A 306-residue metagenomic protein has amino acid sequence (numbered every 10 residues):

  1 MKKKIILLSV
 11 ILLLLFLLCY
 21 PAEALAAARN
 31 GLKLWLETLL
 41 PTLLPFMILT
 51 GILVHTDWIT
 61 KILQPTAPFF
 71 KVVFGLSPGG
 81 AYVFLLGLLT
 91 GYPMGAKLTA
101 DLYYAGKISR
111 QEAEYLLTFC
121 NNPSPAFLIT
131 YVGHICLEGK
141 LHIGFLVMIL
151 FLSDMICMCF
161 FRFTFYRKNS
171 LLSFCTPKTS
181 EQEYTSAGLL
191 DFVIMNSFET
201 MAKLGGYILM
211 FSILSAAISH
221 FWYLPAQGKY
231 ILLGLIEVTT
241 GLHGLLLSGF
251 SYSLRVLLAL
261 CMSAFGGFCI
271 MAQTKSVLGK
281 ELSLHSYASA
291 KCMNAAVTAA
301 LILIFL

Functional and structural regions predicted by a protein language model:
M1-L8: N-terminal membrane topogenic signal
L8-P21, A28-I48, I52, V147-L224: Selected transmembrane alpha-helices and immediately adjacent juxtamembrane segments of polytopic inner-membrane
P41, P45-T99: Membrane helical hairpin/interfacial module
W58, L190, I194-S263: Transmembrane helical segments that form the transport core of multi-pass membrane transport proteins
P68-G80, F84, S170-G188, L233-T239: Juxtamembrane inter-helical linkers in multi-pass membrane proteins
V73-L137, L232-L247, L254-L278: Alpha-helical membrane segments and immediately flanking helix-loop junctions that form or couple to the substrate/ion
L102, K107-T164, V277-A300: Membrane-core helix-loop-helix motifs of multi-pass transport proteins
A300-L306: Juxtamembrane boundary at the C-terminal end of a transmembrane helix
